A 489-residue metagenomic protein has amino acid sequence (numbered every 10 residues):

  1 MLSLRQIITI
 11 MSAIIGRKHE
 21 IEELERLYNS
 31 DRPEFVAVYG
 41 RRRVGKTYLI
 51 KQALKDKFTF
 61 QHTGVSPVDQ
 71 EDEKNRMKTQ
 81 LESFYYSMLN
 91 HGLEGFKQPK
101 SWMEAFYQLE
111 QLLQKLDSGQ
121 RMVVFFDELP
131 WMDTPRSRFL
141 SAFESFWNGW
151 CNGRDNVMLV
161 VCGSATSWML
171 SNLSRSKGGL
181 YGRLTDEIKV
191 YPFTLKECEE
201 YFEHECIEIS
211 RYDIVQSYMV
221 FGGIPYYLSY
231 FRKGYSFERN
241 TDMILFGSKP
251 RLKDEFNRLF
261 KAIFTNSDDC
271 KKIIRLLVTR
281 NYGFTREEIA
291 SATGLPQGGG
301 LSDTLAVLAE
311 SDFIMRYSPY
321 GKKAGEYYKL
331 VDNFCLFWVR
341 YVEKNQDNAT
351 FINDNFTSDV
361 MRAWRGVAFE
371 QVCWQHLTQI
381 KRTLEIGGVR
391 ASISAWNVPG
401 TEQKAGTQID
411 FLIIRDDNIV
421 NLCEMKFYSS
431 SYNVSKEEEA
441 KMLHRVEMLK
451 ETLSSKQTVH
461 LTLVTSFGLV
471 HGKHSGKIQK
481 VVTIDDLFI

Functional and structural regions predicted by a protein language model:
M1-N355, L461: Phosphate-binding site recognition
Y320, E326-I489: A cross-kingdom feature that marks ATP-driven nucleic-acid transaction machinery
